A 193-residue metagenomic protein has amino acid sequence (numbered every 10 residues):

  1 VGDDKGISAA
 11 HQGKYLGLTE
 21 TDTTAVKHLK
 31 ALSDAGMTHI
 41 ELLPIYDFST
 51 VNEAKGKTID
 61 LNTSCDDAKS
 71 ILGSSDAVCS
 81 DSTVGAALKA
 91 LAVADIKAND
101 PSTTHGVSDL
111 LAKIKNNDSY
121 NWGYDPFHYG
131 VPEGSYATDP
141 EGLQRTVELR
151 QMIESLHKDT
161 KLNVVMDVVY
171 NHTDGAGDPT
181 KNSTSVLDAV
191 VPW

Functional and structural regions predicted by a protein language model:
V1: Active-site-proximal beta-strand elements of phosphoester/diester hydrolases
D4-L16, E20-T21, K30-T38, L43-W193: Substrate-binding/active-site clefts of carbohydrate-active enzymes
